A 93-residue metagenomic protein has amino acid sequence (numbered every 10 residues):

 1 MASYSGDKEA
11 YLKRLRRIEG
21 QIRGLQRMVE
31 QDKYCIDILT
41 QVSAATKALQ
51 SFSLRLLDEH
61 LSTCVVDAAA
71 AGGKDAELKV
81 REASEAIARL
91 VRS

Functional and structural regions predicted by a protein language model:
M1-S93: Solvent-exposed interaction patches of small proteins and small membrane subunits
